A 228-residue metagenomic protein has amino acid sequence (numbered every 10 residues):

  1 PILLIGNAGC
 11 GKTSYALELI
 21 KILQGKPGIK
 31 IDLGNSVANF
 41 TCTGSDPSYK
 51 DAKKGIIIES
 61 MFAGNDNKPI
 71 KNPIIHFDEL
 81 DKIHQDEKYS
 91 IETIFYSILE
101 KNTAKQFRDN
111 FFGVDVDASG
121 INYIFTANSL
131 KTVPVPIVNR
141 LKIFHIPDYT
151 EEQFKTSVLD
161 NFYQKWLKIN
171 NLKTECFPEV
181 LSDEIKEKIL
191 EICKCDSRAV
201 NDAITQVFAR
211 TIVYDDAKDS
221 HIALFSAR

Functional and structural regions predicted by a protein language model:
P1-D32: Walker A/P-loop
G6, G44, E79: The Walker A (P-loop) glycine that initiates the GxxxxGKT/S ATP-binding motif of P-loop NTPases
I22-I56, F154: AAA+/P-loop NTPase substrate/partner-engagement loops
A38-T43, T132-L172: Conserved AAA+ ATPase core "coupling" helix
S48-Q85: Conserved nucleotide-sensing/catalytic segment adjacent to the nucleotide-binding pocket in NTP-handling enzymes
N67-N72, F107-T126: AAA+/SF3 P-loop NTPase mechanochemical coupling elements
F77-V116: Conserved catalytic/switch belt of AAA+ P-loop NTPases
K168-A223: Conserved AAA+ ATPase small/helical "lid" subdomain
